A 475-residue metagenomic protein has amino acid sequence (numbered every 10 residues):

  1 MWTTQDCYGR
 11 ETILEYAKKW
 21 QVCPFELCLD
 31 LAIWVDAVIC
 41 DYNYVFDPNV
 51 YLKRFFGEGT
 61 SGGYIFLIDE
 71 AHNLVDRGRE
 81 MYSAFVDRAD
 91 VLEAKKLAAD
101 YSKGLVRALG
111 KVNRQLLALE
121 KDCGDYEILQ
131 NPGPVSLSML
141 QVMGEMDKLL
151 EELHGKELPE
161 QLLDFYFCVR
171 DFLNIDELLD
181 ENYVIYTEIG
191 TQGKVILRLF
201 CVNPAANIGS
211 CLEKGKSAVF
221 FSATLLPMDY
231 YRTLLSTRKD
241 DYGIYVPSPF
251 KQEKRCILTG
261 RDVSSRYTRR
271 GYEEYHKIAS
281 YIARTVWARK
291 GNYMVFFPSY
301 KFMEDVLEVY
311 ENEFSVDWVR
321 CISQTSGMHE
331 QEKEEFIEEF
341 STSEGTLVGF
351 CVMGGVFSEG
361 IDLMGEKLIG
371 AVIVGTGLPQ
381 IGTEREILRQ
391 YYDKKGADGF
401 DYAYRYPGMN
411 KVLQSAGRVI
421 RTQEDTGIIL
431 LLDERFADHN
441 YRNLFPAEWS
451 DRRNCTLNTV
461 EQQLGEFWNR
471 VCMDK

Functional and structural regions predicted by a protein language model:
M1-K475: ASCE RecA-like P-loop NTPase motor cores that couple ATP hydrolysis to mechanical translocation on nucleic acids
